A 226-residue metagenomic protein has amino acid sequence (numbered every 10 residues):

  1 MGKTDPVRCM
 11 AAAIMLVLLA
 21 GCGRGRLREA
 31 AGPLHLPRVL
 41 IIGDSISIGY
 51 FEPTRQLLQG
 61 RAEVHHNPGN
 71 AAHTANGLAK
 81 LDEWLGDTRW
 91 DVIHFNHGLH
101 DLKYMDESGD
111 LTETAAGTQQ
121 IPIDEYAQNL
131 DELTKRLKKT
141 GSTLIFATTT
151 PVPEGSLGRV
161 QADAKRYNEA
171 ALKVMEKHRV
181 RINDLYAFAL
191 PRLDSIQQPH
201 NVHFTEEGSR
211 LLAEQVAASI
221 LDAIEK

Functional and structural regions predicted by a protein language model:
M1-I41, S47-E63, E83-R89, E214-K226: N-terminal secretory targeting modules
R24-R26, L57-E63, N76-K226: Alpha-helical cap/lid subdomain in secreted, periplasmic, or secretory-pathway luminal O-acyl-processing enzymes
I41-I42, A147: Short hydrophobic segments within beta-strands
I42-G43, G69: Small/polar loops that bind or transfer phosphate-bearing groups
D44-S45, L99: Active-site metal-binding loops of divalent metal-dependent hydrolases
G49, A75-N76: Residues that form or flank phosphate/diphosphate-binding pockets in enzymes that use nucleotide phosphates
H66-H73: Short beta->alpha junction loops
